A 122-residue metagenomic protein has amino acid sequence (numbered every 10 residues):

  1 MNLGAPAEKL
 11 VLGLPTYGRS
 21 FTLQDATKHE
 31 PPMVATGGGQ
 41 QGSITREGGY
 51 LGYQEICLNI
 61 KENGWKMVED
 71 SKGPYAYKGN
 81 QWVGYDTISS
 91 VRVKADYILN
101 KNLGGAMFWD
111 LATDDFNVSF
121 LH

Functional and structural regions predicted by a protein language model:
M1, L99-N102: Non-catalytic positions within long, well-ordered alpha-helices that form the structural scaffold/packing of enzyme
G4-A7, F21: Alpha-helix capping/termination and helix-coil
P6-L10, G104: Short, well-ordered coil/turn segments that N-cap beta-strands
L12, I98, A106: Conserved, mostly hydrophobic/aromatic
L14-Y97: Glycan-binding loop/region signatures in secreted carbohydrate-active enzymes
Y97, A112-H122: Aromatic-rich peripheral "rim/lid" segments of glycoside hydrolase catalytic domains that contact and position glycan
G104-G105, W109, T113-D114: Hydrophobic transmembrane alpha-helices of multi-pass solute transporters/permeases
